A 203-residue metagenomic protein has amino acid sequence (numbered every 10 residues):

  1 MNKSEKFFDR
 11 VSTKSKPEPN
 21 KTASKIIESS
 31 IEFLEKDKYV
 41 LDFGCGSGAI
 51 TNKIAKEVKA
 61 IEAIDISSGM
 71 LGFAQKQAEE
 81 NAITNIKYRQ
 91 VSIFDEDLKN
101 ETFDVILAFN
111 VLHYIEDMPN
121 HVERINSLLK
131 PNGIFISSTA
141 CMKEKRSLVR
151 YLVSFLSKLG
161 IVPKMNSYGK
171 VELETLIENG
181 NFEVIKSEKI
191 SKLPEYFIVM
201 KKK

Functional and structural regions predicted by a protein language model:
M1-E35, K143, V153-L156, S191-L193: Conserved class I S-adenosyl-L-methionine
Y39, G133-I134: Short glycine-centered segments of the SAM/dcSAM-binding site in methyltransferase folds
L41, S47-D95: Class I SAM-dependent methyltransferase SAM/SAH-binding core
L107: A conserved beta-strand element that flanks and buttresses the S-adenosyl-L-methionine
N110-V111: Short catalytic micro-motifs in class I SAM-dependent methyltransferases
P119-P131: A short glycine-rich, Lys/Arg-flanked "PGG" loop and its adjoining helix->strand segment in the class I
S138-G180, I185-E188: C-terminal alpha-helical "lid/dimerization" subdomain adjacent to the S-adenosyl-L-methionine
N181, K186-K203: Core SAM-dependent methyltransferase catalytic element
